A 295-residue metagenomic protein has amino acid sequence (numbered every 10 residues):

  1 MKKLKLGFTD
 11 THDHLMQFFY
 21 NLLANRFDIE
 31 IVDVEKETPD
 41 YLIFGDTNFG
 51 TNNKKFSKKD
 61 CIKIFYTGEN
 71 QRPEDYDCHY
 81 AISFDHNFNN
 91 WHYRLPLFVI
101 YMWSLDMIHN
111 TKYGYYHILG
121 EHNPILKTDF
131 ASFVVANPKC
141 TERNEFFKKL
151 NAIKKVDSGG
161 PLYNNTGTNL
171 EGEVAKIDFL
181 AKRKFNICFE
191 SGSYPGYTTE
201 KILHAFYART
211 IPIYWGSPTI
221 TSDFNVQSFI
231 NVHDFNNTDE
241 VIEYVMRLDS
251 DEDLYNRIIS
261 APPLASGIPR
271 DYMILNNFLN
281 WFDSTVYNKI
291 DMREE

Functional and structural regions predicted by a protein language model:
K2-Y66, Q71-D157, L162-E295: Pol beta-like nucleotidyltransferase catalytic core
